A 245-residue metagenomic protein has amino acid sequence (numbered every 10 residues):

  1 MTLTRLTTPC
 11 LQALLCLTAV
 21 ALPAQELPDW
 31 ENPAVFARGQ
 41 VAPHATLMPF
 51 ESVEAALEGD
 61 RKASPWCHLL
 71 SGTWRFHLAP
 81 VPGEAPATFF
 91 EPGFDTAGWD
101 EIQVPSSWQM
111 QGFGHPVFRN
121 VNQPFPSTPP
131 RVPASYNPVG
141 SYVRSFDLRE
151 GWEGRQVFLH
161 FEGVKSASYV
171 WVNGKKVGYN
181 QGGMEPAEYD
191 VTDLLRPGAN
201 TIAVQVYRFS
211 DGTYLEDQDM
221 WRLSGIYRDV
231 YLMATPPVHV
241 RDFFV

Functional and structural regions predicted by a protein language model:
M1-A13: Bacterial N-terminal signal peptides that target proteins for export
L15-P23: Hydrophobic h-region of N-terminal signal peptides that target proteins for export in Gram-negative bacteria
P23, V53, D242-V245: Short, intrinsically disordered, charge-balanced linker/junction segments flanking boundaries in proteins
Q25-L69, T73-R75: N-terminal pre-domain segments of enzymes
A34-R38, D60-R61, H77-A79, S107 (+3 more regions): Accessory beta-strand-rich segments of carbohydrate-active enzymes
W66-C67, P92-D95, R222-L223, P236: Extracytoplasmic/secreted proteins and extracellular or luminal domains
R75-P82, A87-V117: Predominantly extracellular/luminal regions of secreted and cell-surface proteins, especially disulfide-bonded
N122-P130: Surface-exposed acidic, glycine/proline-enriched linker/cap segments that occur as 15-30-residue helix-coil
